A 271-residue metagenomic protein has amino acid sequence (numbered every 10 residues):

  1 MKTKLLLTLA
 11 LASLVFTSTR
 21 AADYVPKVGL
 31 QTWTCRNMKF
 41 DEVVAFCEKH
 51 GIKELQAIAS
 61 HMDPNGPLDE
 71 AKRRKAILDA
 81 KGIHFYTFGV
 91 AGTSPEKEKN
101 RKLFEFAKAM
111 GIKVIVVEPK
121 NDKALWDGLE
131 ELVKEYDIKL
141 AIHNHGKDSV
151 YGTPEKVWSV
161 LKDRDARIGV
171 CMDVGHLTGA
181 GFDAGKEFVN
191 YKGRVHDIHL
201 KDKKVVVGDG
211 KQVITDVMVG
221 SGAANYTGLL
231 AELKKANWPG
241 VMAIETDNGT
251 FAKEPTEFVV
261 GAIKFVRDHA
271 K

Functional and structural regions predicted by a protein language model:
K2, L7, A21-K113, S149 (+1 more regions): N-terminal pre-domain/capping segments
T8-V15: Bacterial N-terminal signal peptides
A21-T32, R36-G51, P154-E155, S159 (+2 more regions): Histidine-acidic metal/acid-base catalytic patches
E42, H61, A80-G169, G179 (+1 more regions): Active-site acidic/histidine proton-transfer and metal-coordination neighborhood in alpha/beta enzyme cores
Q56, T87, V116, A141 (+3 more regions): Conserved beta-strand positions in the central sheet of alpha/beta enzyme cores
P64, A124, V207: Short glycine-rich, flexible loops that bind phosphorylated cofactors or substrates
E70-A80, G128-E135, L229-E232: Catalytic-core regions built around general acid/base machinery
